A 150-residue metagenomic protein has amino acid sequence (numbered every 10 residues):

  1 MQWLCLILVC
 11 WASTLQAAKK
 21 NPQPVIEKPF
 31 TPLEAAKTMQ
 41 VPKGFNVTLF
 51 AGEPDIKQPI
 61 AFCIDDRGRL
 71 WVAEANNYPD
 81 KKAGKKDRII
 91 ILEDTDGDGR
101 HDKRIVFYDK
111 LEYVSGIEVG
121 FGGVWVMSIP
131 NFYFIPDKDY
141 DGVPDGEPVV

Functional and structural regions predicted by a protein language model:
Q2-T14: Bacterial N-terminal signal peptides
A17-V150: Beta-propeller domains with acidic blade repeats across secreted/periplasmic ectodomains and cytosolic WD/CNH propellers
